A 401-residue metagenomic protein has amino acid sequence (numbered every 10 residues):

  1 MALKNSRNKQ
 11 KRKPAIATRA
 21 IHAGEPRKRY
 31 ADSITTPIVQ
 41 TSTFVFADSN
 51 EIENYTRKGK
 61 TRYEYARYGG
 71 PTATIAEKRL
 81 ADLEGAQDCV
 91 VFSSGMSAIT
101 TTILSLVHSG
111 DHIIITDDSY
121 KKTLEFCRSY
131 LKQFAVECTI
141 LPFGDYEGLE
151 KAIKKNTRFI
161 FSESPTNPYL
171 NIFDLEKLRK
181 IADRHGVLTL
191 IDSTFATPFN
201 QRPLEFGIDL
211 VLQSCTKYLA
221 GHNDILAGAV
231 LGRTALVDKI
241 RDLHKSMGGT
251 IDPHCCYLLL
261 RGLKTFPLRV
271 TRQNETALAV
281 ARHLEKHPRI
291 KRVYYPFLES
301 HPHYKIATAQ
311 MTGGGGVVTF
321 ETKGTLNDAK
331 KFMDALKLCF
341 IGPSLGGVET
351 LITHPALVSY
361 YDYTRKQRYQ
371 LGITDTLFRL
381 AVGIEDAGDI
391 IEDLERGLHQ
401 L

Functional and structural regions predicted by a protein language model:
M1-N8, R128-S129, E137, K155-R158 (+2 more regions): PLP-dependent enzyme catalytic core of the Aspartate aminotransferase-like
A2-G70: N-terminal "arm"/small-domain region of PLP-dependent enzymes with the aminotransferase-like
K11-R12, A17-P26, C89-R289, Y294 (+1 more regions): Conserved PLP-enzyme active-site core in the AAT-like
E25-R27, Q40-F46, F195-T197, K217 (+7 more regions): Glycine-rich beta-alpha junction loops
T43, D48-S97, K122-S129: Conserved N-terminal alpha-helix of the aminotransferase class I/II PLP-enzyme fold
T61, Q87, L226, C255 (+4 more regions): Short amphipathic alpha-helical segments
L83, L284-P288, L336: Acidic-histidine catalytic/liganding microenvironments
I290-F378, V382: Conserved C-terminal alpha-helix-loop-beta "cap" of PLP-dependent enzymes that closes/shapes the active-site mouth
